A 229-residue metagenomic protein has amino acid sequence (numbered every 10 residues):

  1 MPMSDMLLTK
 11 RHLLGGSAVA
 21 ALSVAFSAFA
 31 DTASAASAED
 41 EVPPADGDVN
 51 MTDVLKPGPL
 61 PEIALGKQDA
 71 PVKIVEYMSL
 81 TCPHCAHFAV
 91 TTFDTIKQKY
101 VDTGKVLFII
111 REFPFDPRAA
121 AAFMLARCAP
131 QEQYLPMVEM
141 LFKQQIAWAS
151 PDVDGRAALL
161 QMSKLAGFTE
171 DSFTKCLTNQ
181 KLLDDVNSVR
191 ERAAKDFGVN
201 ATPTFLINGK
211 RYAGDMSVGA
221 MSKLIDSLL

Functional and structural regions predicted by a protein language model:
P2-D5, L14-P114, N187: Extracytoplasmic thiol/disulfide redox context detector
P2-H12, D31-P43, Q161-L229: C-terminal cap of thioredoxin/glutaredoxin-like
A18, F142-K143, T178: Short amphipathic alpha-helical surface patches that mediate protein-protein
G58-L60, K143, I207: Residue-level signal for pocket-adjacent positions within structured domains
E62, I110-F113, A147, T174 (+1 more regions): Conserved short-loop catalytic and cofactor-binding motifs
M78-L80, A86-K164: Structural alpha/beta surface segment adjacent to cysteine/selenocysteine redox centers across thiol/disulfide enzymes
